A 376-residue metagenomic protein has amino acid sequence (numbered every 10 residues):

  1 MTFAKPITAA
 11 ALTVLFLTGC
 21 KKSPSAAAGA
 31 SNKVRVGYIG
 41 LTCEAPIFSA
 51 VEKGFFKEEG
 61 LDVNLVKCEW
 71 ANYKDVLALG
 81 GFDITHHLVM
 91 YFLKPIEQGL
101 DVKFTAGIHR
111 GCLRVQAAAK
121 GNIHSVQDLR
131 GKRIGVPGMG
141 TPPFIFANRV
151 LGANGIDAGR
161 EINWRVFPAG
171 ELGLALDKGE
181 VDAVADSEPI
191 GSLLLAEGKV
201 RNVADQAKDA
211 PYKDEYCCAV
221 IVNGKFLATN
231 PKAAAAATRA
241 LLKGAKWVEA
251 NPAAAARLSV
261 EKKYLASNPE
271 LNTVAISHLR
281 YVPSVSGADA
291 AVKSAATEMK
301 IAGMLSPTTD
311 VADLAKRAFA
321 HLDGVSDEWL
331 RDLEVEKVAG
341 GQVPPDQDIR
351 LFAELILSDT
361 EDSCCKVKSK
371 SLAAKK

Functional and structural regions predicted by a protein language model:
M1-T8: Bacterial N-terminal signal peptides that target proteins for export
L17-G19: C-terminal motif of bacterial Sec signal peptides marking the signal peptidase cleavage site
K21-S23: Bacterial signal peptide processing site
A26-A169, A175, D182-E188, K199-D205 (+2 more regions): Short, glycine-/small- and polar/acidic-enriched structural segments that line small-molecule recognition paths
E58, K208-K213, L279-G287: Short, solvent-exposed loop/beta-turn-alpha elements that line the ligand-binding surface or hinge of extracytoplasmic
V89-M90, G170-Y264: Pocket-lining segment of extracytoplasmic ligand-binding domains
A228-T309: Secondary-structure end/capping motifs
K300-K376: Conserved C-terminal helix/tail region of periplasmic/extracytoplasmic solute-binding proteins
